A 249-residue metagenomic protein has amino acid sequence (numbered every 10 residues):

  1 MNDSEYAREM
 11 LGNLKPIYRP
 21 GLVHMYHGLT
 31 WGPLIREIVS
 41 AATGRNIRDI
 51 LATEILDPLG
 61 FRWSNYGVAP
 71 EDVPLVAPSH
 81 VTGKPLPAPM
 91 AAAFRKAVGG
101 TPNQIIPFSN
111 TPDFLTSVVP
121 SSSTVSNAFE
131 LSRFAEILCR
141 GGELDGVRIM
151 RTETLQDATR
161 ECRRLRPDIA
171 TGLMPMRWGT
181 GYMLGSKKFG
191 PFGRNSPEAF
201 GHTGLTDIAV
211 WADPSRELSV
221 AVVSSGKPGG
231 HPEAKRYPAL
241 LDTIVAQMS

Functional and structural regions predicted by a protein language model:
M1-R194: Short, surface-exposed loop or secondary-structure junction motifs that flank catalytic or metal-binding residues
P16, S215-R216: Short connector loops/turns at beta-strand edges and beta->alpha or beta->beta junctions
I38, W211-A212: Hydrophobic beta-strand positions
S132, E136, Y182, I208 (+2 more regions): C-terminal helical cap and adjacent loop that interface with cofactors, partners, or active-site loops
G204-T206: Short, small/polar residue-rich loop motifs at catalytic or cofactor-binding pockets
V210-W211, E217-G226: Short, well-ordered beta-strand elements
G226-S249: Generic C-terminus detector
